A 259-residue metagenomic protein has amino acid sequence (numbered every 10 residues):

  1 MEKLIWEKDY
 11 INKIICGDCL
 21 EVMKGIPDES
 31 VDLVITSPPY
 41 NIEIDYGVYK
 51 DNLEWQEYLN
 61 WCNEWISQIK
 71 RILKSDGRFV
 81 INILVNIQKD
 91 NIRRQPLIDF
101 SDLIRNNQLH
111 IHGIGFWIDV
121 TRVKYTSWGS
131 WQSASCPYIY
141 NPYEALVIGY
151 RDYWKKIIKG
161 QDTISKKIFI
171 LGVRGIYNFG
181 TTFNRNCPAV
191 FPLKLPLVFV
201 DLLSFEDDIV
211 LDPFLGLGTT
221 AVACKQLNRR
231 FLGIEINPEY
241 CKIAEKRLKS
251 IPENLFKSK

Functional and structural regions predicted by a protein language model:
E2-I243: Core catalytic lobe of class I
D99, I243-K259: Class I S-adenosyl-L-methionine-dependent methyltransferase module
